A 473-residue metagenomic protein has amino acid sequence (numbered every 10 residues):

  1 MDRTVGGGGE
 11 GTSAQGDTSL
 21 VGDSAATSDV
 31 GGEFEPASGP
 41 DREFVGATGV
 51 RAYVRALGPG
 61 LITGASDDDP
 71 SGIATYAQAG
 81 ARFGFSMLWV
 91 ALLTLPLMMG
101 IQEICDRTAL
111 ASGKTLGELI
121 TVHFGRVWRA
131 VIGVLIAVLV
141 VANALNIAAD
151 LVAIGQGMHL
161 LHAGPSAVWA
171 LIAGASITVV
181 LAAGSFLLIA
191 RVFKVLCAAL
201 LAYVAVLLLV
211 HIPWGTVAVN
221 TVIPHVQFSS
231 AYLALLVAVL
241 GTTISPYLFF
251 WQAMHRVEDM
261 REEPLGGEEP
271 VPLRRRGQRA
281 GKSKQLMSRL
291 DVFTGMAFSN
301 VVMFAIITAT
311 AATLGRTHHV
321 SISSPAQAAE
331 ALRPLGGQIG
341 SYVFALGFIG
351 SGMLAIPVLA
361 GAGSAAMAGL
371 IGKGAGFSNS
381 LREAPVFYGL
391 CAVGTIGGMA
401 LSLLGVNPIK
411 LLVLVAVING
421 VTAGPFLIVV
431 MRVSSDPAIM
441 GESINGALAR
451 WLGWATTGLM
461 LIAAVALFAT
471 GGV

Functional and structural regions predicted by a protein language model:
P36-A37, T75-Q78, E103-W128, M158 (+5 more regions): Flexible loop linkers connecting adjacent transmembrane helices in multi-pass alpha-helical membrane transporters
A47, G84, A111-V141, L160-G164 (+1 more regions): Transmembrane-helix boundary/entry motifs in multi-pass membrane transporters
R51, Q78-E103, G117-T121, W128: Extracellular loop-to-transmembrane helix junctions
G64, M98-D106, R129-D150, G155-G184 (+2 more regions): Helix-loop-helix module between adjacent transmembrane segments
M99-A111, M254-E262, G277, A297-Q327: Extracellular/periplasmic helix-exit of transmembrane alpha-helices
R126-R129, S166-L171, I339, V343 (+3 more regions): Loop-to-transmembrane helix boundary motifs in multi-pass membrane proteins
G133-I136, L160-A182, A198-L208, E383-G397 (+1 more regions): Transmembrane alpha-helical segments of multi-pass small-molecule transport proteins
A198-H225, V239-R256, V429-A438, A464-G471: Hydrophobic alpha-helical segments and their helix-loop junctions in multi-pass secondary transporters
